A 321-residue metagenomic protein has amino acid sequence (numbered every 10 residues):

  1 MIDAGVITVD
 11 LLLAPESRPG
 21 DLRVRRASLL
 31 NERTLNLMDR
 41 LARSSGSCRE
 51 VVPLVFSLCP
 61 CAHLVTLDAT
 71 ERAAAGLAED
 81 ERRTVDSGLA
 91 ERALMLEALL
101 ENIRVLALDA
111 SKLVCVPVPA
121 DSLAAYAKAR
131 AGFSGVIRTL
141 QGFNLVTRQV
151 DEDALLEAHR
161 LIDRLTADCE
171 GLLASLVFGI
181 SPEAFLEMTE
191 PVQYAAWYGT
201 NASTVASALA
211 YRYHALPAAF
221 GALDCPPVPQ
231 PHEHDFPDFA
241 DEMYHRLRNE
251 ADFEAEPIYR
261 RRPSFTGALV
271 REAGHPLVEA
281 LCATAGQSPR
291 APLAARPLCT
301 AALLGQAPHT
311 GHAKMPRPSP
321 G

Functional and structural regions predicted by a protein language model:
M1-G321: Active-site bordering "gate/hinge" segments that shape substrate access to catalytic or cofactor-binding pockets
